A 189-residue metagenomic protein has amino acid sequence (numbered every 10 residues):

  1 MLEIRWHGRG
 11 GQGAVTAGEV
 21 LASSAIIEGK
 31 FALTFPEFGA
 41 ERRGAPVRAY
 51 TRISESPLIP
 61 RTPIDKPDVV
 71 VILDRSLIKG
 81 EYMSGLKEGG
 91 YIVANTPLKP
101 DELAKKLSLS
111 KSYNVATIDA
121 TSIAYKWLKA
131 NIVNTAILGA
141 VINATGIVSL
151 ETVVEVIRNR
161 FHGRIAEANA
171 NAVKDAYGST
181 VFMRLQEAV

Functional and structural regions predicted by a protein language model:
M1-V189: Active-site cofactor/cluster-binding pocket
